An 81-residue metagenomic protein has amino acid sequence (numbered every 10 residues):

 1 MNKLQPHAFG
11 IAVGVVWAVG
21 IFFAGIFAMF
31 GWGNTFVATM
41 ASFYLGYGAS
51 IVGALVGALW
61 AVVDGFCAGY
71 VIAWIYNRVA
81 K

Functional and structural regions predicted by a protein language model:
M1-K81: Juxtamembrane/disordered regions of integral membrane proteins
